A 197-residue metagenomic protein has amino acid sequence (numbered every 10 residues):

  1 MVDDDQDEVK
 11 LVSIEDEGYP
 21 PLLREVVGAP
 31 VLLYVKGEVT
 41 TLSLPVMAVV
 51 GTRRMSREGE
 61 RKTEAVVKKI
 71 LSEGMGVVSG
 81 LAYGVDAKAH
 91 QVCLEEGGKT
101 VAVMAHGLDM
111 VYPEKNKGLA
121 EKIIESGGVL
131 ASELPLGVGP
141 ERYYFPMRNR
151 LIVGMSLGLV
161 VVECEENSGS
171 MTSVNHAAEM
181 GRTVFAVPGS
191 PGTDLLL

Functional and structural regions predicted by a protein language model:
V2-L197: Glycine-biased, small-residue-rich flexible motifs in mid-sequence functional cores and linkers
